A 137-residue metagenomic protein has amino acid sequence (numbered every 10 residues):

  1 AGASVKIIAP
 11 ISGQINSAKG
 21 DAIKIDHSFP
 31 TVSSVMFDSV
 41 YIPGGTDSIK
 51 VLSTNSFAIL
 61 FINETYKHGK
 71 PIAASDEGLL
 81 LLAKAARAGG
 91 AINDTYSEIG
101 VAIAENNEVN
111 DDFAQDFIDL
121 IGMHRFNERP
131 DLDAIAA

Functional and structural regions predicted by a protein language model:
A1-A137: Active-site-adjacent pocket-lining segments in enzyme domains
